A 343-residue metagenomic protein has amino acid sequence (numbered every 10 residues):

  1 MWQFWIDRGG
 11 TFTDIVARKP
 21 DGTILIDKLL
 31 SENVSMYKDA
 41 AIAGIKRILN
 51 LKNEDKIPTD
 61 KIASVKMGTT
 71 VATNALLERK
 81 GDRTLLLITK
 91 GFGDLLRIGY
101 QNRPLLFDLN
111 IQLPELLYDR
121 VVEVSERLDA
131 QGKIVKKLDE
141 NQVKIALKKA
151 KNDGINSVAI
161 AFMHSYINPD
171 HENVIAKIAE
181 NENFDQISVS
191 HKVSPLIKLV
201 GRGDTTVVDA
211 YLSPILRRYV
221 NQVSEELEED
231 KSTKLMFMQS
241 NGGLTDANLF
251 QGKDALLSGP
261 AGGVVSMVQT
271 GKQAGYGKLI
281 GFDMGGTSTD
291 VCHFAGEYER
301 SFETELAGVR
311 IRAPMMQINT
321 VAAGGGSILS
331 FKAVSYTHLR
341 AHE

Functional and structural regions predicted by a protein language model:
M1-T84, D129-Q131, K136-A159, E172-S190 (+3 more regions): N-terminal glycine/serine-rich phosphate-binding loop of ATP-dependent small-molecule kinases, especially carbohydrate
D7-G10, T69-T70, T89, P260 (+2 more regions): A short acidic Gly-Thr/Ser loop motif
G68, L85-T89, E123-S125, A161 (+2 more regions): Short beta-strand segments
R83-K133, S190-S194: Active-site phosphate-binding/coordination module
R97-Q101, L105-L106, K278-G281, S288-K332: Glycine/threonine-rich beta-strand-loop-alpha-helix active-site module that forms ligand/phosphate-binding
A161-H171: Glycine-rich phosphate-binding loops at beta-strand->alpha-helix junctions
S188-G203: N-terminal, positively charged, Ser/Thr/Ala/Gly-biased leader segments that form transit/presequence-like amphipathic
T337-E343: Conserved small/polar residues in nucleotide/adenosyl-binding loops
